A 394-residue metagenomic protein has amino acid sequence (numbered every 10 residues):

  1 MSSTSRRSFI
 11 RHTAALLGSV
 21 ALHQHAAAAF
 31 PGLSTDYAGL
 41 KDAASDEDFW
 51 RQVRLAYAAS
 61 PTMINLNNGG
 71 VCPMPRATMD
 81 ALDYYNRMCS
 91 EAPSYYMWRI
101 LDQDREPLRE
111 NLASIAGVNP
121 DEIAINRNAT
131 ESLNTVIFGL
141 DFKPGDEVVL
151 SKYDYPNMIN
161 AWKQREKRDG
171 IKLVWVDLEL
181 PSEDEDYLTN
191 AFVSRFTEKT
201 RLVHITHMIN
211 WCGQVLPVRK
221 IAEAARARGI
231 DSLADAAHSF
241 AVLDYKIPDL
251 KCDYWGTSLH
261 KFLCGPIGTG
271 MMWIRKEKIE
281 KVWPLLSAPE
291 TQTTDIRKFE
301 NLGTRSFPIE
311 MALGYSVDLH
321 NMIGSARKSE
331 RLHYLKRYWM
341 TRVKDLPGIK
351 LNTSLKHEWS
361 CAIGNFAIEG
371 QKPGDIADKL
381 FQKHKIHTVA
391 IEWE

Functional and structural regions predicted by a protein language model:
S5-E394: Pyridoxal 5′-phosphate
